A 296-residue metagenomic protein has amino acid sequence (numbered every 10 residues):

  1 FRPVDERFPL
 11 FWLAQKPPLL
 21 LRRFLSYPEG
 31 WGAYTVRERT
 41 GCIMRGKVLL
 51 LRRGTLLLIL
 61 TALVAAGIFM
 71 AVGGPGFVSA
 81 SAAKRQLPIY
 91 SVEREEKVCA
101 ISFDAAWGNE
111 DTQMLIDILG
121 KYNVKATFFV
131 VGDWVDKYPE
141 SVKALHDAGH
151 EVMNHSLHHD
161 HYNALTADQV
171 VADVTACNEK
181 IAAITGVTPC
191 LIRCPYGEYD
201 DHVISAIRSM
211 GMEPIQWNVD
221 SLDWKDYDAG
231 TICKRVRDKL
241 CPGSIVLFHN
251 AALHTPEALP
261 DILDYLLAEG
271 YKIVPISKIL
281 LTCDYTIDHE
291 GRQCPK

Functional and structural regions predicted by a protein language model:
R7, W12-L13, P18-S102, D117-T127 (+1 more regions): Terminal accessory/targeting
F77-L165, Q169-A183, V187-P189, L281: Active-site beta->alpha N-cap acidic-glycine motif
M114, D136, D147, D160-K296: Catalytic domains of cell-wall/extracellular-matrix polysaccharide-remodeling enzymes, centered on de-N-acetylation
